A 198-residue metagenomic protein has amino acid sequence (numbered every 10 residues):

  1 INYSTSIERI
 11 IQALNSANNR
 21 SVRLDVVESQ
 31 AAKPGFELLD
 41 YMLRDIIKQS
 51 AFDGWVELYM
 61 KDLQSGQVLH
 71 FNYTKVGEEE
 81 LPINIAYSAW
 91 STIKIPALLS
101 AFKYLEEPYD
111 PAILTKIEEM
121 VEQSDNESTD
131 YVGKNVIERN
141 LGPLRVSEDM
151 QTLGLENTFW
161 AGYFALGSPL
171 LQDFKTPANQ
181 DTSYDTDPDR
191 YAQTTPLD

Functional and structural regions predicted by a protein language model:
I1-Y41: Short glycine/threonine-rich beta-strand-turn micro-motifs
S6, I10, G35, L39-I46 (+6 more regions): Stable alpha-helical elements in mature extracytoplasmic
N19, D53-W55, G66, P82-N84 (+5 more regions): Extracytoplasmic
D25-K75, E79-N84: Beta-lactamase-like hydrolase cores
E28-G35, K61-Q67, A112-T129, K134-E138 (+1 more regions): Acidic helix-start/capping segments at beta-turn-to-alpha-helix junctions
D53-W55, Q64, V68, G77 (+4 more regions): Glycine- and small hydrophobic-enriched segments that form the cores of compact globular domains
I85-Y109, M120: Active-site SXXK
G133-D198: Mid-domain, small-residue-enriched loop/turn segments at the edges of structured enzyme/sensor domains
